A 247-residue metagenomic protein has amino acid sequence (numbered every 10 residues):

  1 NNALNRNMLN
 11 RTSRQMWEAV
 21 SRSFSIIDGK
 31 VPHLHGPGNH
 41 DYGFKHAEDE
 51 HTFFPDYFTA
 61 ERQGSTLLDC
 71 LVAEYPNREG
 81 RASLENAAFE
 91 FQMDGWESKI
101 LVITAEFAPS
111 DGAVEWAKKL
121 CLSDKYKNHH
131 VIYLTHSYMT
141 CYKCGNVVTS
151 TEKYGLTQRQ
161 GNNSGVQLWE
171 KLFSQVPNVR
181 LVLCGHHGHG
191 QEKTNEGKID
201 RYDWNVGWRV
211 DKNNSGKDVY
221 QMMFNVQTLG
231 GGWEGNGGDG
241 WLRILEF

Functional and structural regions predicted by a protein language model:
N1, G38-N39, H136, G185-H186: Active-site glycine-centered loops adjacent to acidic/histidine catalytic or metal-binding residues that shape
A3-N7, K143, G230-W233: A generic structural signal for short coil/turn motifs at secondary-structure boundaries
L4-W116, Y126, E196-N225, L242-I244: Extended active-site neighborhood of metal-dependent phosphoesterases/phosphodiesterases
M8-S13, V114, D124-R180, E192-D200: Active-site-proximal segments of metal-dependent phosphoesterases and phosphodiesterases across multiple
D41, M139, H189: Short active-site segment of divalent metal-dependent hydrolases/proteases that encodes the spacing between
R159-E246: Conserved beta-sheet core of the metallophosphoesterase superfamily
